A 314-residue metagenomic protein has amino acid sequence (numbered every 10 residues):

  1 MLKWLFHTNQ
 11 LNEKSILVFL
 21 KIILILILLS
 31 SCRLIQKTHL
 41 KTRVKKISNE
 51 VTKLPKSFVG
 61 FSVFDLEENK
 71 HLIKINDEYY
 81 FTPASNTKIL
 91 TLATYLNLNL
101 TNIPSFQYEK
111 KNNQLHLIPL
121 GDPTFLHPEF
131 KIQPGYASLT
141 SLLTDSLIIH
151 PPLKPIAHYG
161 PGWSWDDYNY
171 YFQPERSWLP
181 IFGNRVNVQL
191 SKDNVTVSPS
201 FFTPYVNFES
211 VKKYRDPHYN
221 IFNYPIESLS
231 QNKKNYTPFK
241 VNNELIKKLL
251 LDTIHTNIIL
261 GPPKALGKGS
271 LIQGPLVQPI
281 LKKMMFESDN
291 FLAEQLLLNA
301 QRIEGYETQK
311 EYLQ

Functional and structural regions predicted by a protein language model:
L2-T42: Bacterial Sec-dependent N-terminal signal peptides
R33-Y80, N99-N102, T140-D145: Beta-lactamase-like hydrolase cores
F58-G60, N86, Q114: A common structural microfeature
D77-P83, T237-P238: Short acidic/polar beta-strand-loop edge motifs in secreted extracellular and Gram-negative envelope-associated
F81-Y95: Active/ligand-binding-proximal structured segments within catalytic/core domains that scaffold catalytic residues
N97-Q314: Conserved serine DD-peptidase/penicillin-binding transpeptidase domain and beta-lactam-recognizing active-site
